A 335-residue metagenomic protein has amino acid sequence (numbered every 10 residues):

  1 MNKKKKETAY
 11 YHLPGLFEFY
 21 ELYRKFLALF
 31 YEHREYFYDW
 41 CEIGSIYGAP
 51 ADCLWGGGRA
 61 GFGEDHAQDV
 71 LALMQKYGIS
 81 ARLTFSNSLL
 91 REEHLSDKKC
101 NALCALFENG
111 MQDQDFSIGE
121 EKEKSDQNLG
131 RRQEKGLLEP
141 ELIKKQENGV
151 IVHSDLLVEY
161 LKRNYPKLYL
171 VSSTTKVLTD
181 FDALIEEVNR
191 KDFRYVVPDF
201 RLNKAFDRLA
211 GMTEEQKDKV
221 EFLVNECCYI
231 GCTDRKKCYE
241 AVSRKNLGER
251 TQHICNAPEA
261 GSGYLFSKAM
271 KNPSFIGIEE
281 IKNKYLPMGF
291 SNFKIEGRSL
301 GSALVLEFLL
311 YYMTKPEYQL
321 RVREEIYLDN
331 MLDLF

Functional and structural regions predicted by a protein language model:
N2-E123, N128-A183, E187, F193-F335: Active-site pocket-lining/capping segments in soluble small-molecule metabolic enzymes
